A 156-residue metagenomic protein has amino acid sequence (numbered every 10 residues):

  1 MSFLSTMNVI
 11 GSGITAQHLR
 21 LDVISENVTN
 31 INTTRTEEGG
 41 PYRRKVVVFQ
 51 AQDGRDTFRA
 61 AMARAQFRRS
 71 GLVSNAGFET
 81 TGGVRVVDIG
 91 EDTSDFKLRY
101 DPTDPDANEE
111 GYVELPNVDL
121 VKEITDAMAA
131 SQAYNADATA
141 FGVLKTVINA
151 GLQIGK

Functional and structural regions predicted by a protein language model:
M1-K156: Amphipathic alpha-helical polymerization modules
